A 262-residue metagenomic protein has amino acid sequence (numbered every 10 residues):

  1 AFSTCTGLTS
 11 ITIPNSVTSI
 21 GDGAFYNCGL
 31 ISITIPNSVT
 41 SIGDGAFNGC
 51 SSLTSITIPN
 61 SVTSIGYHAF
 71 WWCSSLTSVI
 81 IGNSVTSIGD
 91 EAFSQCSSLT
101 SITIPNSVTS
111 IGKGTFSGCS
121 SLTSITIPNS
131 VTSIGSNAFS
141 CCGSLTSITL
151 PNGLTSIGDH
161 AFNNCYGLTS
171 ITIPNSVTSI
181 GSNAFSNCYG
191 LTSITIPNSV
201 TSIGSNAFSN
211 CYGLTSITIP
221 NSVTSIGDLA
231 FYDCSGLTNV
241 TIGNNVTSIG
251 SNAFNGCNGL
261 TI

Functional and structural regions predicted by a protein language model:
C5-S19, C28-S41, S51-S64, S74-S87 (+8 more regions): Structural signature of tandem-repeat unit edges
